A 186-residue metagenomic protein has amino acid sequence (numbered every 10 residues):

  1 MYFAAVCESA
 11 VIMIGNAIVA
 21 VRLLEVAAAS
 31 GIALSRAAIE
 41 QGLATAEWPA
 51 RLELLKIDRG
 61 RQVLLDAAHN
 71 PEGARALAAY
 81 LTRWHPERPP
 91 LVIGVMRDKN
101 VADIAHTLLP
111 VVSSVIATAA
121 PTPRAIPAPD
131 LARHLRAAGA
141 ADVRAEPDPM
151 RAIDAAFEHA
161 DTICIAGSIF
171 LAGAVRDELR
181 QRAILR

Functional and structural regions predicted by a protein language model:
A4-S114: Nucleotide phosphate-binding/pyrophosphate-handling subdomain across enzymes that bind or process nucleotide phosphates
V19, A160-A166, L171: Short SAM/SAH-binding signature in class I
V21-L24, A78, A128, A132 (+1 more regions): A generic structural signal for short, well-ordered alpha-helical segments in conserved domains
A27-A28, L81, L135, E178-A183: Active-site catalytic pocket residues across diverse enzymes, especially alpha/beta-hydrolases
A44, T82, F157-E158, R180: Residue-level signal for alpha-helix termini/capping positions
Q62-L65, A102-T162: C-terminal helical cap/extension that packs against the catalytic core of soluble nucleotide-cofactor enzymes
I93-V95, T118-A120, I165-G167: Glycine-rich beta-strand-to-loop/alpha-helix junction loops that act as flexible
I169-R186: Glycine/aspartate-rich loop-and-adjacent alpha/beta segment that forms the canonical ThDP
